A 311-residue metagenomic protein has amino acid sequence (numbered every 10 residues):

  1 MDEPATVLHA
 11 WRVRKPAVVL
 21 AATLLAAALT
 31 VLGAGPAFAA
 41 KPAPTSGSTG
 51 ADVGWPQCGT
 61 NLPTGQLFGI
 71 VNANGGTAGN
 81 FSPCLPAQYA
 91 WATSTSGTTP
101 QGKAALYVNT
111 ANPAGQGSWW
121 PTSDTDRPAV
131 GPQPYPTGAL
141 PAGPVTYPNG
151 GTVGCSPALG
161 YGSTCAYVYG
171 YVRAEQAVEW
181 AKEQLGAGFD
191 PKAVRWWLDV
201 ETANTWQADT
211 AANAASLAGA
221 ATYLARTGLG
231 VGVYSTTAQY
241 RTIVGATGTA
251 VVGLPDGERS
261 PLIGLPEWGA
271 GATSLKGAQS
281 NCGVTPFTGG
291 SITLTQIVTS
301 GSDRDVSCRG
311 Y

Functional and structural regions predicted by a protein language model:
M1-A39: Secretory targeting and sorting signals
A26, Y89, A221: Short glycine-/small-residue-rich flexible loop motifs, especially phosphate/cofactor-binding loops
T30, A34, P83, S118-W120 (+2 more regions): General "foldedness" signal
A34-P36, Y89, S291: A generic alpha-helix preference that emphasizes hydrophobic side chains
K41-I70, Y147, Y171-W197, A203-Y311: Surface-exposed substrate-engagement region within the catalytic domains of secreted or surface-exposed extracellular
K41-S216: Substrate-binding cleft of extracellular glycoside hydrolase catalytic domains
